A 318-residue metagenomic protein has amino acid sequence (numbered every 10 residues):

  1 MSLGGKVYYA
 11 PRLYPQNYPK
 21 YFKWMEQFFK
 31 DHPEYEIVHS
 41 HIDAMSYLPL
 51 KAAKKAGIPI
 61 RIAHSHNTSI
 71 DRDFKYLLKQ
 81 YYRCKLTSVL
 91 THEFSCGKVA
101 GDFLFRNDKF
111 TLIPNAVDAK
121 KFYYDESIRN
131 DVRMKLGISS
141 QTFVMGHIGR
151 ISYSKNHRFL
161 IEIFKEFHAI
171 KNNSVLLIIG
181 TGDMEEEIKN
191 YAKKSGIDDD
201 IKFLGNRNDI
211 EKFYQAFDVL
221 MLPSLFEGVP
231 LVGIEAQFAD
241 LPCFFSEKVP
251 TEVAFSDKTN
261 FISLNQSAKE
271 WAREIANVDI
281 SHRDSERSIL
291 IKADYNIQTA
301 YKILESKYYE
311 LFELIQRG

Functional and structural regions predicted by a protein language model:
Y8-Y9, S88-I128, Y301: Donor nucleotide-sugar binding/catalytic pocket of nucleotide-sugar-dependent glycosyltransferases
Y14-K20, D102-N107, A116-K135, S140-T142 (+1 more regions): Acidic anion/phosphate-binding donor-loop and adjacent secondary structure in glycosyltransferase catalytic cores
S40-S46, S65: Short His-centered aromatic/hydrophobic patch
K121, H282-G318: A charged, aromatic-enriched C-terminal amphipathic alpha-helix characteristic of glycosyltransferases across folds
F143, H147-E166, D183-K189: A conserved mid-protein helix/loop that constitutes part of the nucleotide-sugar donor-binding site
I188-G205: Nucleotide-activated donor-binding/catalytic signature segment of Leloir-type glycosyltransferases, i.e., the conserved
N206, L225: Aromatic "clamp/platform" in nucleotide-sugar-dependent glycosyltransferases that forms part of the donor/acceptor
E252-S281, Q298: Change "using UDP/GDP/dTDP sugars" to "using nucleotide sugars
